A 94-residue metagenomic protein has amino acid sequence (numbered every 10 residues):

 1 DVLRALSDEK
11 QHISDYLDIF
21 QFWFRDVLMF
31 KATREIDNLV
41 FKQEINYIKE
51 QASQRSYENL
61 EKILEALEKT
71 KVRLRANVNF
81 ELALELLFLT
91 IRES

Functional and structural regions predicted by a protein language model:
D1-E58, E65-R75, L82, L86 (+1 more regions): AAA+ P-loop NTPase domains with strong preference for DNA replication initiators and clamp-loader complexes
